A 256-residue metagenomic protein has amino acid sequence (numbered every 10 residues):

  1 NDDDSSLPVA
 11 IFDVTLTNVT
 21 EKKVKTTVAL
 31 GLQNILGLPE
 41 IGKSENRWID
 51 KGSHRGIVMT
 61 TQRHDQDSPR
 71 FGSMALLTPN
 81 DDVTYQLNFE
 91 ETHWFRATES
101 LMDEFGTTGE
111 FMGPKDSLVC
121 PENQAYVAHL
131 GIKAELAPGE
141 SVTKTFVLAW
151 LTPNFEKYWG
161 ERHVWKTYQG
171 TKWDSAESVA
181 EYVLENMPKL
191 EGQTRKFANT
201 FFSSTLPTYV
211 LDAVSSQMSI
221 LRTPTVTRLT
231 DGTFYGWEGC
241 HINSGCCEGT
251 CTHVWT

Functional and structural regions predicted by a protein language model:
N1-T107, L130, K157, E161-T208: Polysaccharide-binding surfaces and accessory modules of carbohydrate-active proteins
L7, E110-K133, E140, K144-V147 (+2 more regions): Substrate-binding groove/exosite segments of carbohydrate-active enzymes
T20, P138-E140: Short loop/turn positions at the edges of beta-strands in beta-sheet-rich folds
